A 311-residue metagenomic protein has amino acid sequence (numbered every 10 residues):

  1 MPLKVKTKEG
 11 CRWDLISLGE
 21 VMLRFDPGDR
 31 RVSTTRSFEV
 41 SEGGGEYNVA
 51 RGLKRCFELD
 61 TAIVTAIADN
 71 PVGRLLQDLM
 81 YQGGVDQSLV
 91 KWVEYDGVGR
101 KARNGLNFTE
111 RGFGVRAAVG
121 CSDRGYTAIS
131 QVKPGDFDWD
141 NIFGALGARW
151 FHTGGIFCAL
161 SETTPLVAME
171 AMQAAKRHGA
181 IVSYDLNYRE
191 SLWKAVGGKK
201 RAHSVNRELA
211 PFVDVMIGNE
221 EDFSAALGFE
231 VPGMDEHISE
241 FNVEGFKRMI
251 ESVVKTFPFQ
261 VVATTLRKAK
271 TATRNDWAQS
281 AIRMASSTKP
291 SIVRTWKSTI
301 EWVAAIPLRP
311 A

Functional and structural regions predicted by a protein language model:
M1-S33, S37: Positively charged, low-complexity intrinsically disordered leader regions
T34-G43, K289-A304: Short pre-catalytic strand/loop immediately N-terminal to key active-site residues, enriched for Gly-Thr
S41, N48-D60, Q82: Alpha-helix C-terminal capping segments
R51, S298-A311: Short, small-residue alpha-helix embedded
D60-G155: Conserved N-terminal subdomain of the carbohydrate kinase-like
L166-G179, S204-F212: Catalytic-core regions built around general acid/base machinery
K176-I181, F257-Q260: A short helix->loop->beta-strand "cap" motif at the edges of active sites that frequently abuts
R189-A285: Conserved phosphate/ATP/ADP-binding segment of small-molecule kinases
